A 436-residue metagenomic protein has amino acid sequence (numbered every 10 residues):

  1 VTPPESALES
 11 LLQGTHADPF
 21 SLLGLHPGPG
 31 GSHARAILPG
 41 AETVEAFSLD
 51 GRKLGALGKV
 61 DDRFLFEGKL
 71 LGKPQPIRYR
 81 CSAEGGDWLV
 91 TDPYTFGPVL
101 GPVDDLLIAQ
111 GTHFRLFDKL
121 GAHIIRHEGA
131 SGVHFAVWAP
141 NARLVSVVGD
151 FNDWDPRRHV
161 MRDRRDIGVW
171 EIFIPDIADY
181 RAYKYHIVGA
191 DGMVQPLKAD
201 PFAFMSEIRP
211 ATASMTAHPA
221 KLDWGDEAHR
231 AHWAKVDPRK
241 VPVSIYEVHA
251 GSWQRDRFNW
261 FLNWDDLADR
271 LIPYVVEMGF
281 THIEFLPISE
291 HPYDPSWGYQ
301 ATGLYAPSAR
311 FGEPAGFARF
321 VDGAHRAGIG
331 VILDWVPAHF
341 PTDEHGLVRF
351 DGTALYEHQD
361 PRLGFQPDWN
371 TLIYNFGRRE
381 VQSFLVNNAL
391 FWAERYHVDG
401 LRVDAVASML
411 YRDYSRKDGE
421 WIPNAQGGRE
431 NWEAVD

Functional and structural regions predicted by a protein language model:
V1-P29, R52-G55, V60-A139, R164-E247 (+2 more regions): The feature marks proteins involved in alpha-glucan
L25, L57, L107, L120-A122 (+7 more regions): Short clusters of hydrophobic/aromatic residues that line enzyme substrate/ligand-binding pockets
I37-T43, P74, W138-V145: Short proline/glycine-enriched turn/loop motifs at strand-loop junctions of beta-rich domains
A41-E42, L49-K53: Solvent-exposed beta-hairpin/edge-strand motifs
V44-A46, V145-V147, Y183: Short beta-strand elements bearing conserved aromatic residues within extracellular beta-rich modules
G149-F151: Inter-domain linker/hinge segments that demarcate the starts of reverse transcriptase and RNase H-type modules
D153-P156: Short beta-strand and strand-turn-strand segments in soluble, beta-rich domains
A203-E207, E227-I245, H249-E433: Substrate-binding/active-site clefts of carbohydrate-active enzymes
